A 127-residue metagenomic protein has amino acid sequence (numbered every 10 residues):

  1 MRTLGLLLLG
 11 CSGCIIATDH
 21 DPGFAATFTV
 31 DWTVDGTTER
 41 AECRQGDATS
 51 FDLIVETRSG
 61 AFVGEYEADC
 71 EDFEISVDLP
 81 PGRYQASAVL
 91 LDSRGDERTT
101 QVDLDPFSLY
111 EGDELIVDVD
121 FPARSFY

Functional and structural regions predicted by a protein language model:
M1-I15: Sec-dependent bacterial lipoprotein signal peptides
C11-V34, S125-Y127: Bacterial Sec-dependent N-terminal signal peptides
I15-A17, A68-D69, L90-Y127: Structured interaction patches on ligand/partner-binding surfaces of diverse proteins
T27, A48-D52, R83-Q85: Exposed beta-strand and adjacent loop surfaces of beta-rich binding modules that mediate intermolecular recognition
D31-R44: Short amphipathic, basic-aromatic surface patches that mediate peripheral association with negatively charged
E42-S59: Extended low-complexity, serine/threonine- and proline-enriched intrinsically disordered segments
R58-D72: Short, acidic Ser/Thr/Gly-rich low-complexity loop/linker segments typical of extracellular and cell-surface proteins
C70-Q85, L90: Short Pro-Gly-centered beta-turn/loop motif in secreted/extracellular proteins
